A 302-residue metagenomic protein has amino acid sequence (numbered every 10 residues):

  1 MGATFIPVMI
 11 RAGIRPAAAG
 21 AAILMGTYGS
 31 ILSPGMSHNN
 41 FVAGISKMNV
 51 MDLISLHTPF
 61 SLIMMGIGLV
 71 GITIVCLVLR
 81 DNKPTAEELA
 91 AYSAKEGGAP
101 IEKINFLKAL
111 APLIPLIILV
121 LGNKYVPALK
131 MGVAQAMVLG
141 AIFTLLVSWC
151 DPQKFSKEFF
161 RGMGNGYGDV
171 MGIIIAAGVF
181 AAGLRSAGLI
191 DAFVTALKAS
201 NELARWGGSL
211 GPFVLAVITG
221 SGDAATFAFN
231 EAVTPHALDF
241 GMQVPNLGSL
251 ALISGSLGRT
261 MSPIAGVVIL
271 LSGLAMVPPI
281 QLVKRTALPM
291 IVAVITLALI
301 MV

Functional and structural regions predicted by a protein language model:
M1, G29-M36, G168-D169, A182-A187 (+2 more regions): Short helix-coil transition sites and intra-membrane helix breaks within transmembrane domains of multi-pass
M1-I6, I174-A177, S200-F240, A251-L252 (+1 more regions): Hydrophobic alpha-helical transmembrane segments of multi-pass integral membrane proteins, predominantly secondary
M1-V8, M36-S46, D223-H236, A265-M276: Re-entrant/interfacial helical elements at transmembrane boundaries that shape and gate the permeation pathway
I10-A17, V42-L53, D151-P152, N165 (+2 more regions): Juxtamembrane helix-boundary/capping and inter-helix hinge elements in multi-pass membrane proteins
A12-L32, L53-L56, A204-A216, F240-I264: Alpha-helical transmembrane segments of multi-pass membrane proteins
S33-L56, G266-V302: Transmembrane alpha-helical segments and their short flanking loops that form helix-hairpins/helix-helix interfaces
S55-E158, G273-K284: Long, contiguous bundles of hydrophobic transmembrane helices that form the permeation core of multi-pass
V133-V138, I142-L189, R205, V214 (+1 more regions): Core transmembrane alpha-helical segments of multi-pass membrane transporters/permeases
